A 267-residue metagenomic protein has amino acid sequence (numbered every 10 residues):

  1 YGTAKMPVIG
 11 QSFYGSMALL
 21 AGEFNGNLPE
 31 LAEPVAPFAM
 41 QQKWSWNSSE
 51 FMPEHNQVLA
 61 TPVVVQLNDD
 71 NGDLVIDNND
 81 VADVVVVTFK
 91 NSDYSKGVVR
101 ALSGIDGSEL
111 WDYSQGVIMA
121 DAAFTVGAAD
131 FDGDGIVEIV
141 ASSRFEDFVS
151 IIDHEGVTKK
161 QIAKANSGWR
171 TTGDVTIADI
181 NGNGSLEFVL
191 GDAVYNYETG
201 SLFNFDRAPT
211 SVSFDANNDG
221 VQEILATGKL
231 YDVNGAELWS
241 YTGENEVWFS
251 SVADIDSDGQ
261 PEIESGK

Functional and structural regions predicted by a protein language model:
Y1-K267: Extracytoplasmic/lumenal domain signature
